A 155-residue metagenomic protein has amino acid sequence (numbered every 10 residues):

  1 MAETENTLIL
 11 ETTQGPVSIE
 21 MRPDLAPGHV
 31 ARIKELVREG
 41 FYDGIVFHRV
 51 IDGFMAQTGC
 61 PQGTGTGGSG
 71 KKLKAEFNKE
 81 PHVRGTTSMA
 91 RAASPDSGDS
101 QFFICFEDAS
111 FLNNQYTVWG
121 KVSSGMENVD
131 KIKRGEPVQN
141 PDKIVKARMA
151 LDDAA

Functional and structural regions predicted by a protein language model:
M1-A155: Cyclophilin-like peptidyl-prolyl cis-trans isomerases
